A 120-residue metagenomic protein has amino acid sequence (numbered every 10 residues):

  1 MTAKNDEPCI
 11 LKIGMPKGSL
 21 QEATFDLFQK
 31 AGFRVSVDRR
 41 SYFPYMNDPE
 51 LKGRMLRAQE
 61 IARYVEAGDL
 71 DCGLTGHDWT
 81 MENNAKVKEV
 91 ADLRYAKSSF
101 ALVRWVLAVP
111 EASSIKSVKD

Functional and structural regions predicted by a protein language model:
M1-D120: Domain-level signature for soluble enzymes in the chorismate/prephenate branch of the shikimate pathway
